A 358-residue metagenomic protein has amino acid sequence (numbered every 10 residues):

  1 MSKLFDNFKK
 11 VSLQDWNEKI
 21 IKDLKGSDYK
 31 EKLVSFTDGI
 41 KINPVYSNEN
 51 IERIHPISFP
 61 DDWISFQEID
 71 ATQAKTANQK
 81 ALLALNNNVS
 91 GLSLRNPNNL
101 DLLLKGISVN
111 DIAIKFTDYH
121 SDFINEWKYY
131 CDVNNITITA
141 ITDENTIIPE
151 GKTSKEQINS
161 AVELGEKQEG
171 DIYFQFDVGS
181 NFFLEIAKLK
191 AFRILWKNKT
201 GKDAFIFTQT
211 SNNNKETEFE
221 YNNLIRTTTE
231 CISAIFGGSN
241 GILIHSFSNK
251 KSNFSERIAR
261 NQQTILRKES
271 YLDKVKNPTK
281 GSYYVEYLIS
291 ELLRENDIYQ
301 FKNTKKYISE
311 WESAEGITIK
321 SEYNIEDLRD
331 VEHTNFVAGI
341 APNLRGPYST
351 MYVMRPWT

Functional and structural regions predicted by a protein language model:
M1-E185, D203-F207, I235, G241-H245 (+2 more regions): Catalytic alpha/beta active-site cores
W16, F123, S154, A161 (+4 more regions): Alpha-helical structural motif
K22, K167, I194-N198, T264 (+3 more regions): A generic structural signal for well-ordered alpha-helical segments enriched in polar/charged residues
E126, L164, K188-L195, R257-N261: Alpha-helical scaffold elements adjacent to nucleotide-binding pockets in ATP/GTP-utilizing enzyme cores
E166, F176-V178, K190-R193, K197-N213 (+1 more regions): Accessory "access/gating" subregions that flank catalytic or transport cores
S180-A191, N213-I225, S252-A259, Y284-N296: Short glycine/threonine-rich loop-to-helix capping motif typified by GTGT followed within a few residues by an Asp-Pro
T229-I232, G238-K306, E310: Active-site or pore-adjacent capping/gating segments
